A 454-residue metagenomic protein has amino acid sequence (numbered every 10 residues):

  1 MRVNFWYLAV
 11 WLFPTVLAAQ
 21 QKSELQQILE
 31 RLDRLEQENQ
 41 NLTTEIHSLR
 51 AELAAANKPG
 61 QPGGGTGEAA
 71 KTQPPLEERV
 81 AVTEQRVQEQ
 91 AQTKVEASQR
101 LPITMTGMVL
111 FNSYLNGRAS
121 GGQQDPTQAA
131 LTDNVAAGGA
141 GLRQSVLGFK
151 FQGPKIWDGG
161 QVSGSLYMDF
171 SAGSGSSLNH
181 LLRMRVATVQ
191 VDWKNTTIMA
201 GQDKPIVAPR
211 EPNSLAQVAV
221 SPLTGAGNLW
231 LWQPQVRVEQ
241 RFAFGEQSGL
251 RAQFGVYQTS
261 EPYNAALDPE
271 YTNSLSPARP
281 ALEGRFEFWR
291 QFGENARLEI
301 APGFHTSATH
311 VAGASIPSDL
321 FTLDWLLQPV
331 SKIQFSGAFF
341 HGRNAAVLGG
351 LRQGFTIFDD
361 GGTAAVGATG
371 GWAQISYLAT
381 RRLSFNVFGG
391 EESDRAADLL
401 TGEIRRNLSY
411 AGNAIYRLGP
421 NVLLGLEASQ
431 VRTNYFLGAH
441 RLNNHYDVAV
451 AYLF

Functional and structural regions predicted by a protein language model:
R2-W11: Sec-dependent signal peptide recognition, specifically the positively charged N-region followed immediately by
P14-V16: N-terminal signal peptide c-region/cleavage motif recognized by signal peptidases
A19-G122: N-terminal periplasmic/intermembrane-space "pro-region" immediately following the signal or transit peptide
Q92-P126, A130-P262, A278-E283, E287-E294 (+3 more regions): Outer membrane beta-barrel
A119-Q124, S176-L182, R210-V218, P262-S274 (+4 more regions): Outer-membrane beta-barrel translocator domains and adjoining extracellular loop/strand segments of Gram-negative
Q161-A172, A200, F254-Q258, I300-H310 (+2 more regions): Transmembrane beta-strand segments that form the barrel wall of outer-membrane beta-barrel proteins
R279, G284, W289-I404, L408: Detector for outer-membrane/organellar transmembrane beta-barrel domains, recognizing the amphipathic beta-strand
Y416-L418, R441-F454: Outer-membrane beta-barrel "beta-signal"
